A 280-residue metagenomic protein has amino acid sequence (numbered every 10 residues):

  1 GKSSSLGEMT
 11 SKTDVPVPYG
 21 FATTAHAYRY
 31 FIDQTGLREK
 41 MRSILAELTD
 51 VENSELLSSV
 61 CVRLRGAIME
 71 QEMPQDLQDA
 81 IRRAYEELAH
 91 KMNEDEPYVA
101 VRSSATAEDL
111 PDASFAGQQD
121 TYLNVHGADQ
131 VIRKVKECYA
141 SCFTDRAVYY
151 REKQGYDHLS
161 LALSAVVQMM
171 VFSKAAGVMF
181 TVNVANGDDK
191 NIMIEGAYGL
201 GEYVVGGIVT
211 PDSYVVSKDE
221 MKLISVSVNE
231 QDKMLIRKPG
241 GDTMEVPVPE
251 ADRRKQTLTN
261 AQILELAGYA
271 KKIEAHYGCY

Functional and structural regions predicted by a protein language model:
G1-V166, A175, E250-A275: N-terminal beta-alpha lobe that positions the nucleotide/phosphoryl donor in ATP/NTP-coupled carboxylate activation
A107, S173, L200-E202: Short loop/turn segments at secondary-structure transitions that flank enzyme active sites
D112-A113, V178, V204-G206: Short conserved micro-motifs at the rims of enzyme active sites and ligand-binding pockets
A175-N183: Segments forming glycine/polar-rich beta-alpha architectures that bind adenosine-containing cofactors
N183-V184, V204: Short, acidic, Ser/Thr-enriched surface-loop or helix-capping motifs
N191-Y280: Conserved catalytic alpha/beta cores of large enzymes that bind or transform nucleotide phosphates and polynucleotides
